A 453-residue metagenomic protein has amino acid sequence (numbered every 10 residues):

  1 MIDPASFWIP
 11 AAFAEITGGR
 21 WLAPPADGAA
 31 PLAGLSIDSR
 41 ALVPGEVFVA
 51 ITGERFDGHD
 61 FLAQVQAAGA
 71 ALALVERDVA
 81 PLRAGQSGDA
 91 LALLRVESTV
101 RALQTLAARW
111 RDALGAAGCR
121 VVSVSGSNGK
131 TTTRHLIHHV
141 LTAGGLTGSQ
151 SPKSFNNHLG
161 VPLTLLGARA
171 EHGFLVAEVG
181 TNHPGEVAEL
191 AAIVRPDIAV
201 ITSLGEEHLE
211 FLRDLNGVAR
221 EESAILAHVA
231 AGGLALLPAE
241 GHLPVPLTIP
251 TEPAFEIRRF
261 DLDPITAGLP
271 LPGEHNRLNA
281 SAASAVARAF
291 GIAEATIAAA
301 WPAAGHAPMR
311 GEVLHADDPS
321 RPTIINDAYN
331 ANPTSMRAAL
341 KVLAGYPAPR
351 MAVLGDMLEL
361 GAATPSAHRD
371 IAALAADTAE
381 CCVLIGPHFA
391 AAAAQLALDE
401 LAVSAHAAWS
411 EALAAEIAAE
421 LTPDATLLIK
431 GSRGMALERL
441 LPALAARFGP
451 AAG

Functional and structural regions predicted by a protein language model:
I2-S125, T132-G144, L166, R310 (+3 more regions): Short, basic phosphate-binding NTP loop
A11, R101-L234, I249-P250, P442-G453: Phosphate-binding loop of NTP-binding sites
F13, E46, V65, L106 (+13 more regions): Residue-level signal for inorganic ion chemistry
G53-F56, A307, A328-L401, H406 (+2 more regions): Active-site beta-alpha connecting loops in nucleotide-dependent enzymes
L62, H138, V187, E222 (+2 more regions): Generic hydrophobic/aromatic pocket-lining and core-packing "Φ" positions
V79-R83, A117, D197-T323, A348-P349 (+2 more regions): Acidic, Mg2+-coordinating active-site environments of NTP-dependent enzymes
E206-L212, L358-A362, I429: A short acidic, helix-capping loop that chelates divalent metal ions and anchors anionic groups
H406, A425-A445: Peripheral docking tails and interdomain loops at the edges of cofactor- or intermediate-handling domains
